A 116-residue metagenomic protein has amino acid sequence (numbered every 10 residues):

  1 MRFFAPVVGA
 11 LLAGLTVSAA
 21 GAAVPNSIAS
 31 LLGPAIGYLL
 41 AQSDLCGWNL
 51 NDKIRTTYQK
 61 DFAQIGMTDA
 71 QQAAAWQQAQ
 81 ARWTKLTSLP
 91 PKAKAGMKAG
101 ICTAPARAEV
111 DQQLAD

Functional and structural regions predicted by a protein language model:
M1-F4: Positively charged n-region of N-terminal signal peptides that target proteins for export
P6, P25, P34, P90-P91 (+1 more regions): Proline-rich intrinsically disordered, low-complexity coils
V7-T16: Bacterial N-terminal signal peptides
T16, G33, L40, A95-G96: Processing junctions and N-termini across compartments
V17-A22: Sec/Tat signal peptide C-region and signal peptidase I cleavage site
V24-A74, Q78: Short N-proximal segments of mature Sec-exported proteins
I54-D116: Compact alpha-helical subdomains of small soluble proteins
